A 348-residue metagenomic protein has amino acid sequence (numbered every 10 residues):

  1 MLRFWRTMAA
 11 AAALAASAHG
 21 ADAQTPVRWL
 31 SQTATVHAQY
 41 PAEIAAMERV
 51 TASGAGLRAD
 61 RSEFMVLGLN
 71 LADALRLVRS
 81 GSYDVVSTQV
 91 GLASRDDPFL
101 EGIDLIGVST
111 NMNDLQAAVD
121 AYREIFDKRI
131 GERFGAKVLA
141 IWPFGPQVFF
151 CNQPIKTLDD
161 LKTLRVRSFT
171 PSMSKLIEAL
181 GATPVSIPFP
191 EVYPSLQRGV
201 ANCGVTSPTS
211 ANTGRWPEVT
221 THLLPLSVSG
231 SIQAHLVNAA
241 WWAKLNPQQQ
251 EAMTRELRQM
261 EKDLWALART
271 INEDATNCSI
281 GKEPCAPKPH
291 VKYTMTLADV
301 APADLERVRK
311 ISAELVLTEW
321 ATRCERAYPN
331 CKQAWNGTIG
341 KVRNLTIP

Functional and structural regions predicted by a protein language model:
M1-A9: Bacterial N-terminal signal peptides that target proteins for export
M8-S17: Bacterial N-terminal signal peptides
H19-A23: Sec/Tat signal peptide C-region and signal peptidase I cleavage site
Q24-M112, E132-P348: N-terminal secretory/targeting leader peptides
T110-R133: Short, solvent-exposed loop/beta-turn-alpha elements that line the ligand-binding surface or hinge of extracytoplasmic
